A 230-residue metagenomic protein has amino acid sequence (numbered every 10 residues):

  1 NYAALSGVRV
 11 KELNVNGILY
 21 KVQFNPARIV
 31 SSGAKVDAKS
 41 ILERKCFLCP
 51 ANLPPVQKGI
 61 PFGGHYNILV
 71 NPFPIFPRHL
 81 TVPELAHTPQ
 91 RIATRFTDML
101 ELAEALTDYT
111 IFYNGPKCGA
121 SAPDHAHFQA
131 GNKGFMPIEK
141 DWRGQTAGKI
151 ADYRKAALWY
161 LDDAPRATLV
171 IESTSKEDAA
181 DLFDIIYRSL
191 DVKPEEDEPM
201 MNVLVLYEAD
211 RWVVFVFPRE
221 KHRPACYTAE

Functional and structural regions predicted by a protein language model:
N1-D98, K133-T168, K176-E230: Active-site microenvironments that recognize anionic phosphate/pyrophosphate groups
N14-N16, A105, A122: Solvent-exposed loop and beta-edge segments used for protein-protein assembly and interaction
G64-Y66, R78-H79, T107-I111, D124-F128: Generic beta-strand structural signal
E84-L85, G115, A122-F135: Histidine-centered catalytic micro-motifs
L102: An anion-binding catalytic pocket shared by soluble metabolic enzymes
Y109-A122, E196-Y207: A short glycine-rich, hydrophobically flanked beta-strand micro-motif that places a catalytic Asp/Glu for divalent metal
A120, H127, A147-K149: Short, surface-exposed, charged/polar-biased interaction segments
